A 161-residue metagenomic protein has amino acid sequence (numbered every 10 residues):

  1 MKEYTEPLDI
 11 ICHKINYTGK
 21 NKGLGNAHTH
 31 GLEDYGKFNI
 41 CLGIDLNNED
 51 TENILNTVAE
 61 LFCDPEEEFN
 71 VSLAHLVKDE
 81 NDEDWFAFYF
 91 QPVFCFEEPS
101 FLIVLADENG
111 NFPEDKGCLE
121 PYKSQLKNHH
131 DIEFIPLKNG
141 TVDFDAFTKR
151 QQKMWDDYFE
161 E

Functional and structural regions predicted by a protein language model:
M1-G25, L32-E161: Acidic, proline/glycine-rich low-complexity IDRs
